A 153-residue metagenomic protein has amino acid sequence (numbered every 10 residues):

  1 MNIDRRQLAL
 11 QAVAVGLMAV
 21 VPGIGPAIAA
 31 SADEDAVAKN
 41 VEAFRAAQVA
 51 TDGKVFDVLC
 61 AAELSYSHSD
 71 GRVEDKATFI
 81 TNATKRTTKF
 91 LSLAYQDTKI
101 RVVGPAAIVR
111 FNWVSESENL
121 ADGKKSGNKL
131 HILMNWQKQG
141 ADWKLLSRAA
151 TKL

Functional and structural regions predicted by a protein language model:
N2-D4, L10-E63: Short, low-complexity N-terminal intrinsically disordered segments enriched in polar/charged residues
Q7, R72, K124, D142-K144: Residue-level signal for well-ordered, solvent-exposed loop/turn and beta-edge residues enriched in charged/polar side
A32-A38, G53-V103, K124-N128: A solvent-exposed, acidic/Ser-Thr-rich amphipathic alpha-helical stretch
S67, R110-N112, L146: Beta-strand residues in well-ordered beta-sheet regions across diverse protein folds
I108, K129-L153: Short beta-strand edge/turn micro-motifs at domain boundaries
N112-E118: Generic short beta-strand segments
L120-D122: Flexible, membrane-facing loop/turn or short amphipathic-helix motifs that contact lipid bilayers or gate lipid-binding
